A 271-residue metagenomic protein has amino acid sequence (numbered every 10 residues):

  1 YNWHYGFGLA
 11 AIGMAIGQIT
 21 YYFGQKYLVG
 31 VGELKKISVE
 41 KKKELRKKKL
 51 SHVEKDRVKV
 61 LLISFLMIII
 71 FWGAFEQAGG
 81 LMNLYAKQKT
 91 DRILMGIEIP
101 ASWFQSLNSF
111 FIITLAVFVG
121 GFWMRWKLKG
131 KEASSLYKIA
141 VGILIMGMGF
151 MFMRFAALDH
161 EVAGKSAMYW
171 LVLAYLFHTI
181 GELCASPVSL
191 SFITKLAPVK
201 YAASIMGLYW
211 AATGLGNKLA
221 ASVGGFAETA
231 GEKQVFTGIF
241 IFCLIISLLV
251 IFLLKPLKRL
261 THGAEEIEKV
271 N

Functional and structural regions predicted by a protein language model:
Y1, G214-A230, F252: A gly/Pro-rich, aromatic-decorated transmembrane alpha-helix motif that marks the paired, flexible gating helices
Y1-G96, V119, W123-K129, L254-N271: Intracellular loop-helix junctions on the cytosolic face of multi-pass helical membrane proteins
Y1-I12, K131-Y137, S166, G225-I245: A membrane-interface helix-boundary motif in multi-pass transporters
I19, F23, I97-K129, V141-F150: Transmembrane alpha-helices of Major Facilitator/SLC transporters
L84, P187-K195: Intracellular helix-loop hinge segments at the cytoplasmic ends of transmembrane helices in 12-TM rocker-switch-type
E98, M168-Y169, L190, A197-L208: Loop-to-transmembrane helix entry/capping segments in MFS-fold secondary transporters and related SLC/MFSD carriers
S106, F110, L144, L176 (+3 more regions): Transmembrane alpha-helical cores of Major Facilitator Superfamily
L136-A185: C-terminal transmembrane helical hairpin of 12-TM major facilitator-type secondary transporters
